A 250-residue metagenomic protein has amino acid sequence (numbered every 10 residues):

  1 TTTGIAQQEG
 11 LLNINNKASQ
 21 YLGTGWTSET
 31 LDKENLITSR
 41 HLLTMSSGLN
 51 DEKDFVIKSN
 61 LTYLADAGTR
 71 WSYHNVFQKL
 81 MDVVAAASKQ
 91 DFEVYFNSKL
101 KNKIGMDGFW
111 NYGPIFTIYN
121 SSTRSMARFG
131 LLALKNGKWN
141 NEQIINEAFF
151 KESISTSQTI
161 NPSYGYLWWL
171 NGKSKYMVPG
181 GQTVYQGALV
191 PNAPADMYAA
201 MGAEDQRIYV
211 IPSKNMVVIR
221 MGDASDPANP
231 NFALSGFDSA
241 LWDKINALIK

Functional and structural regions predicted by a protein language model:
T1-I14, L42, K79-V84, M126-F129: Active-site SXXK
Q8-S47, S88-S122: Active-site helix/loop module of the DD-peptidase/beta-lactamase fold, centered on the serine-lysine SxxK catalytic
L31, Y63-W71, Y112-N120, A200-M201 (+1 more regions): Solvent-exposed loop and edge beta-strand segments that line ligand/cofactor-binding and catalytic clefts
K58-V76, V83-V84: Amphipathic alpha-helical interface segments
K79-V83, I118-W139, Q206-G222: Active-site-proximal alpha-helical segments within enzyme catalytic domains
K101-S155: Active-site-proximal binding-pocket segments
S155-V217: Active-site Gly/Thr loop motif
M197-K250: Structured C-terminal helix/loop/strand segments within mature extracytoplasmic catalytic/sensor domains
